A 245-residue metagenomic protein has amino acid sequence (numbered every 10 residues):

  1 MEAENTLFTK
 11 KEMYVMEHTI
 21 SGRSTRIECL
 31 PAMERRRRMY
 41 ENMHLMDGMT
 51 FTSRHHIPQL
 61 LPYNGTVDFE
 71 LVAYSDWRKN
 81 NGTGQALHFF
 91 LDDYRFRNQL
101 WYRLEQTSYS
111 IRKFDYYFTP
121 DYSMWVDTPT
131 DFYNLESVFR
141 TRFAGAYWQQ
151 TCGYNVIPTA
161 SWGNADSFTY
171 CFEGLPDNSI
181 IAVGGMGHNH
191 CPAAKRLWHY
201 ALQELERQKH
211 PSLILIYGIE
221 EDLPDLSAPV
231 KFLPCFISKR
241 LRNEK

Functional and structural regions predicted by a protein language model:
M1-Y63, S227-K245: C-terminal accessory extensions appended to soluble enzyme cores
M33-S108, L226: Non-catalytic, usually N-terminal nucleic-acid engagement modules in DNA/RNA processing proteins
R78-G82, A86-L91, R97-R242: Eukaryote-skewed repeat-based solenoidal scaffolds used as protein-protein interaction platforms, primarily
